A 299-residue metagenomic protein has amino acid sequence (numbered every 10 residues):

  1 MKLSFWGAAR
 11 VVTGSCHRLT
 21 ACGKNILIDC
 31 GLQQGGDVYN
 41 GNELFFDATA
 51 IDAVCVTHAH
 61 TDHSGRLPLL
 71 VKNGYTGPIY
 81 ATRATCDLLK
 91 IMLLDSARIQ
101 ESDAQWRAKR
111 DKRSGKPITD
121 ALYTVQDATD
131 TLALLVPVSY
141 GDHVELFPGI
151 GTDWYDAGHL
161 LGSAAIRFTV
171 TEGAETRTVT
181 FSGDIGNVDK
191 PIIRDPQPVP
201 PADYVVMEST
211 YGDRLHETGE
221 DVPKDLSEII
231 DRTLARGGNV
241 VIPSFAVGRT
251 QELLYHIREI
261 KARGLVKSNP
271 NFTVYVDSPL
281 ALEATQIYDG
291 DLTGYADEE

Functional and structural regions predicted by a protein language model:
K2, A21, V138-Q197: Catalytic core of the metallo-beta-lactamase
A8-A9, C30-Q33, A84, L160 (+4 more regions): Active-site metal-binding loops of divalent metal-dependent hydrolases
A9-V11, A21-G77, A81-A133, I185-R194 (+1 more regions): Pre-active-site segment of Zn-dependent metallo-hydrolases
P78-C86, A108-K109, V206, P243 (+1 more regions): Short internal beta-strands
L94-I99, D103-W106, D221-P223, H256-K261 (+1 more regions): Short secondary-structure boundary/capping segments
F168, A202-R214: Gly-rich Lys/Arg/Thr-decorated short loops/hinges at beta-loop-alpha junctions or inter-strand turns that position
P191-A202, T218-T233: Structured alpha-helical segments in the cores of large, soluble enzyme domains
I229-E299: Hard-cation-handling environments
